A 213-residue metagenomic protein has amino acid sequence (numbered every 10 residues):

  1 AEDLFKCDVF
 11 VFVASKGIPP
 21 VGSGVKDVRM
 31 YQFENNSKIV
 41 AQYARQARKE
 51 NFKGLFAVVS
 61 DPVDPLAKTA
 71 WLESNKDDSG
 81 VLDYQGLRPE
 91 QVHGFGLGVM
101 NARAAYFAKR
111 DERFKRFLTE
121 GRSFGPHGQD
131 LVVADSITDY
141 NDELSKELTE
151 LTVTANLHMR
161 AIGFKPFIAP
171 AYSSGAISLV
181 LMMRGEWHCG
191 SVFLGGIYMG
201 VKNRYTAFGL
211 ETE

Functional and structural regions predicted by a protein language model:
A1, Y43-N51, A70-N75, A176-M183: Hydrophobic, Leu/Ile/Phe/Ala-enriched alpha-helical segments that form helix-helix packing faces
E2-L55: Rossmann-like NAD(P)-binding element
V11, I18, S74, V180-W187: Structural signal for hydrophobic packing residues in well-ordered secondary-structure cores of soluble enzyme domains
V13, V58-V59, L194: Short beta-strand segments
M30, F56, S60, G163-P166: Short, charged/polar micro-motifs that form catalytic or ligand-binding hotspots
N35-K38, Q42, P65, A171-S178: Conserved active-site and cofactor/substrate-binding residues in soluble primary-metabolism enzymes
L55-D139: Rossmann-like dinucleotide-binding core of oxidoreductases
M100, A108-E213: Long, compositionally biased stretches enriched for glycine and/or charged residues
